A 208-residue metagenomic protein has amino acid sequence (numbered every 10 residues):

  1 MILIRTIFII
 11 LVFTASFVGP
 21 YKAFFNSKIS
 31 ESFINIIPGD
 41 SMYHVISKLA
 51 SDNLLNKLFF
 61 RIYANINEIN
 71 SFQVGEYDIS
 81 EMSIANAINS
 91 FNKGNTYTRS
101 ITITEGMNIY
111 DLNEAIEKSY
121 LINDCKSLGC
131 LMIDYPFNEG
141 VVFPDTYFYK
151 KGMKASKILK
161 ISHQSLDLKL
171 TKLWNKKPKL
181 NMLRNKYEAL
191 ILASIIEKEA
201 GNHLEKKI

Functional and structural regions predicted by a protein language model:
M1-I208: Conserved catalytic or metal-liganding residues and their short signature motifs at active sites of enzymes
